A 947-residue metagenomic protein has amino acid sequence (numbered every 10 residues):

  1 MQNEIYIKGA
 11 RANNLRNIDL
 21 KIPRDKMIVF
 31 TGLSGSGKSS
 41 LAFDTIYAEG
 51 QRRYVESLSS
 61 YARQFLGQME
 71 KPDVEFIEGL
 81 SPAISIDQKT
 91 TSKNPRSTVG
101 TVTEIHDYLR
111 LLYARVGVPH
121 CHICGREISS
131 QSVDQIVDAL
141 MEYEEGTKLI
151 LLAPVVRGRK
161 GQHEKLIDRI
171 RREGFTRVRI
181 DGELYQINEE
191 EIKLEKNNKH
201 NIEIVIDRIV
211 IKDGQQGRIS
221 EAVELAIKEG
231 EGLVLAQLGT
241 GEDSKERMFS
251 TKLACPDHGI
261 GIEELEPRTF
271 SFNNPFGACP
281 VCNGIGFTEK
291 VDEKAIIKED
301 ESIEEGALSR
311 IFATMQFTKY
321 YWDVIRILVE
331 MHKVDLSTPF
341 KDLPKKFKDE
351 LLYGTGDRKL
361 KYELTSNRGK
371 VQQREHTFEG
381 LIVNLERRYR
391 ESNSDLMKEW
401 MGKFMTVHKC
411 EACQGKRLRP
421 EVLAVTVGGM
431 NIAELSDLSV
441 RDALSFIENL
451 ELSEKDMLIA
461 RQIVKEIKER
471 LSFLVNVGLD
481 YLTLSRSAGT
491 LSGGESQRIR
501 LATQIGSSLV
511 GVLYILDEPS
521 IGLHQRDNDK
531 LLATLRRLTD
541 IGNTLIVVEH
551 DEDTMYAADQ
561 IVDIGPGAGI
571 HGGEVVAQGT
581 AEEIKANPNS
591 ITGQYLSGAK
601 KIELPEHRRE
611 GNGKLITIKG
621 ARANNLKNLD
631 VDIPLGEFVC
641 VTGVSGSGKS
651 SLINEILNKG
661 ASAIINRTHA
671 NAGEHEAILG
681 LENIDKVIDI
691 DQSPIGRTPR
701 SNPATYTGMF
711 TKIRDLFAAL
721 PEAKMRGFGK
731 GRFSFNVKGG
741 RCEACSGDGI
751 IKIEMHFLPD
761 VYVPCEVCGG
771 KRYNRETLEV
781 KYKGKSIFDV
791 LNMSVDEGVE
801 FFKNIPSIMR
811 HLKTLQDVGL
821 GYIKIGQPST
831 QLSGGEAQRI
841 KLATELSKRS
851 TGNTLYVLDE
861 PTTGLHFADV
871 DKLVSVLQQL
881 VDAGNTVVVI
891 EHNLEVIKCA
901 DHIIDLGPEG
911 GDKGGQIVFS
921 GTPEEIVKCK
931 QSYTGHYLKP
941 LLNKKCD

Functional and structural regions predicted by a protein language model:
M1-D947: Conserved phosphate-binding elements of NTP-dependent enzyme cores
